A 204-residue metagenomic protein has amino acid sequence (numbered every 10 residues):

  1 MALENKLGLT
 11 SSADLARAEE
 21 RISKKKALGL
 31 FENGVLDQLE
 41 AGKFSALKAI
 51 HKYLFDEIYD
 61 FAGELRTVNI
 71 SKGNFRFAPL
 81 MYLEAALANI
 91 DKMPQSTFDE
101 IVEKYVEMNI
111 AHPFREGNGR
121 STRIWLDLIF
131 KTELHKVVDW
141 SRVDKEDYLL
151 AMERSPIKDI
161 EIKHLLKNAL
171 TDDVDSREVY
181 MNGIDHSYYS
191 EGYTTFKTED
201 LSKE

Functional and structural regions predicted by a protein language model:
M1-E204: FIC/Doc superfamily catalytic core
